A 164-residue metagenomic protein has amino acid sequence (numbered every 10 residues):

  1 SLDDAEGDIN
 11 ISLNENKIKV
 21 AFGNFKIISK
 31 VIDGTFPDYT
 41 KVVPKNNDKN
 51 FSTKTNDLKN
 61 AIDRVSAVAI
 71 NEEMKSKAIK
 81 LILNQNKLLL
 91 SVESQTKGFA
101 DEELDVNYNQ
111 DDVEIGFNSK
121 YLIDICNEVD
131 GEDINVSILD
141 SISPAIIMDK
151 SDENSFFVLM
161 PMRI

Functional and structural regions predicted by a protein language model:
S1-I32, N47-I164: DNA polymerase processivity clamps
D33-K41: Active-site loop ensemble at the mouth of alpha/beta enzyme cores that anchors a bound cofactor
